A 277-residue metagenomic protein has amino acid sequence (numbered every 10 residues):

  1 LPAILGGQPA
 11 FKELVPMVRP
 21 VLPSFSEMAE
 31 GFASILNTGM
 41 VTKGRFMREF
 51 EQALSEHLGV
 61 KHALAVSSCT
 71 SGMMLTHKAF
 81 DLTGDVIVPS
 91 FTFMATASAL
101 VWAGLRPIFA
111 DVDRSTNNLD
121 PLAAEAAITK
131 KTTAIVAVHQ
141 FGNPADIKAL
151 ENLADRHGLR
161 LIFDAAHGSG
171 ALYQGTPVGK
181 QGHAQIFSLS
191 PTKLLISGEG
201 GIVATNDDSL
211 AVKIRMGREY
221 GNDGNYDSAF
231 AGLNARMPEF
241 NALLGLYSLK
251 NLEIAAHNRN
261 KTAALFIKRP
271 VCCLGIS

Functional and structural regions predicted by a protein language model:
L1-M40, R45: N-terminal "arm"/small-domain region of PLP-dependent enzymes with the aminotransferase-like
G6, G168-Q174, Q181-S277: Active-site region of PLP-dependent enzymes
G31-F32, L54, G72, V86 (+10 more regions): Generic structural signal for small/hydrophobic residues in well-ordered secondary structure, especially within
M40-D85, F91, A99-V101, I108-D111 (+1 more regions): Phosphate-binding glycine-rich loop
L64, I87, I108, R160-I162 (+2 more regions): Structural detector of well-ordered beta-strand residues that form the stable sheet scaffold of enzyme domains
I87-S98, P107-A127, T133: Extended hydrophobic secondary-structure segments
S115-S197, I202-A204, S209: Active-site phosphate-binding strand-loop segment of PLP-dependent enzymes
